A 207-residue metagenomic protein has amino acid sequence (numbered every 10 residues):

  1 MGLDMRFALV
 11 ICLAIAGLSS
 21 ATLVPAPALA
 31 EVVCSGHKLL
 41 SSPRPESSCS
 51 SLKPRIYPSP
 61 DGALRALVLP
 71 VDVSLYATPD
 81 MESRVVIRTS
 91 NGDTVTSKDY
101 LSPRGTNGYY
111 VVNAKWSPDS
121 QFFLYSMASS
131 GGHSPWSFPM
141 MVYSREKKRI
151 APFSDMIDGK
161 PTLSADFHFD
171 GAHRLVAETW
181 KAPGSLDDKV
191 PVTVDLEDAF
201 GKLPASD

Functional and structural regions predicted by a protein language model:
G2-C12, S20: Bacterial N-terminal signal peptides that target proteins for export
G17-P27: C-terminal segment of classical bacterial N-terminal signal peptides
L29-Y57, V71-S74, Y143-D207: Acidic, small-residue rich beta-repeat scaffolds with periodic aromatic anchors
P60, P118-D119: Residue-level detector of Asp-centered blade-edge/turn motifs that repeat once per structural unit in beta-propeller
Y76-V85, G131-M141, G184-D195: Structural motif
P103-Y109, G159-S164: Short glycine-/Asp-/Thr-/Trp-enriched loop segments that recur within the blades of beta-propeller repeat domains
